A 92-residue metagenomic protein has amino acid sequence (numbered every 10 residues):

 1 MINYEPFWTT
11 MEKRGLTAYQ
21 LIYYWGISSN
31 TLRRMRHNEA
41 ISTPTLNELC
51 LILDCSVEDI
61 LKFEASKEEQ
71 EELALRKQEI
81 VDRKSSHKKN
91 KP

Functional and structural regions predicted by a protein language model:
M1-Q20: A short, Lys/Arg-rich alpha-helix, primarily the initiator
E12, Y23, L51: Alpha-helical residues within the helix-turn-helix
G15-R33: Short alpha-helical DNA-recognition segment
A18, T43-L46, V57: Helix-turn-helix DNA-binding elements, focusing on the entry/boundary residues of the two helices that contact DNA
M35-R36, E64: DNA major-groove recognition helix of helix-turn-helix
N38-L51: Short, basic-rich loop-to-helix N-cap that marks the start of a DNA-contacting helix
K62-P92: Short, charged recognition helix plus adjacent turn of helix-turn-helix-like nucleic-acid-binding domains
